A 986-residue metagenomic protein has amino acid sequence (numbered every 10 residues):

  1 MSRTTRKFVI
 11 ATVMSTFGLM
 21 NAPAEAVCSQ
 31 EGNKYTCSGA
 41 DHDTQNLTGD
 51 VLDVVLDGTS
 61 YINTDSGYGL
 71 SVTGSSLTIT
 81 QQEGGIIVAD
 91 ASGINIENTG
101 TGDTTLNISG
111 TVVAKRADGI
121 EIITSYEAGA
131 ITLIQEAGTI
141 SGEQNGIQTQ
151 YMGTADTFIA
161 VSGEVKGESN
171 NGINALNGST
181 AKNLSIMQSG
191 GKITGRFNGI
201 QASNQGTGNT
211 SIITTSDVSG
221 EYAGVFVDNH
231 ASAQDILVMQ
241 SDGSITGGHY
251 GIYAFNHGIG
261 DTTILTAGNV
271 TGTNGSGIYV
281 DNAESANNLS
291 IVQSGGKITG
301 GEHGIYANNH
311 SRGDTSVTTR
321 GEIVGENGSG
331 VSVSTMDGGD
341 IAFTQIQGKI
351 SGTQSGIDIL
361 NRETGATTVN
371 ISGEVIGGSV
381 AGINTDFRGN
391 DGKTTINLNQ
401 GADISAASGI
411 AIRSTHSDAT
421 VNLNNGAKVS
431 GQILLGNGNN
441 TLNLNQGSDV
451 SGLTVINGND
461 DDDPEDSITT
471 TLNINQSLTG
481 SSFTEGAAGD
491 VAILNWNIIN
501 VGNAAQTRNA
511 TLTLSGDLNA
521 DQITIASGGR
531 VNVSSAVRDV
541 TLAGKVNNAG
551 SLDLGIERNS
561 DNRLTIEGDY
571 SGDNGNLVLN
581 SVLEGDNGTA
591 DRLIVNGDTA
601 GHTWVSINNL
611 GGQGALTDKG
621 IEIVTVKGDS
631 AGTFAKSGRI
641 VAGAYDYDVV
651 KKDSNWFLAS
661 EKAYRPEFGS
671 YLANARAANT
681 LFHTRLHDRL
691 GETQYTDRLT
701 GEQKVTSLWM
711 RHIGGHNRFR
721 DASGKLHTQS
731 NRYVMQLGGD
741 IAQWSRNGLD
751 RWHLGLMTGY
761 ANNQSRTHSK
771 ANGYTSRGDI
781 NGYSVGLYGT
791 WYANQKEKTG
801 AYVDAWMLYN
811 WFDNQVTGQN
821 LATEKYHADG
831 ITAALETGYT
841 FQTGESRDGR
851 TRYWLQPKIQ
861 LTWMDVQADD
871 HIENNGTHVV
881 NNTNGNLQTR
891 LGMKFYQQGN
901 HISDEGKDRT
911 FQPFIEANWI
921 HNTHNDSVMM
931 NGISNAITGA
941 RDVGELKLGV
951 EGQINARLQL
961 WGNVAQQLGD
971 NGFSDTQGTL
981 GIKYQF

Functional and structural regions predicted by a protein language model:
S2-T4, Y35-H42, N497-Q506, V578-S581 (+3 more regions): Outer-membrane translocation/initiation segment of Type V secreted surface proteins
E25-G74, A89-D90, A504-G516, E702 (+2 more regions): N-terminal segments that cap or nucleate solenoid repeat domains
H42-T48, G67-G74, S92-T99, D118-S125 (+20 more regions): Glycine-rich beta-solenoid repeat tracts in large extracellular/virion proteins
N63, K662-R847, N963-A965, D970-Q977 (+1 more regions): Outer membrane beta-barrel translocator domains of Type V secretion systems
L70, I79-Q81, I86-I87, I94-I96 (+38 more regions): Fold-core signature of tandem repeat domains
Q150, S203, F255, N308 (+16 more regions): Outer-membrane beta-barrel pore domains and translocons
T441-N443, V450-I456, D462-G620: Extracellular beta-strand/loop-rich repeat segments of large surface/secreted proteins
G786, D865, N874-F986: Outer membrane beta-barrel transmembrane domains
